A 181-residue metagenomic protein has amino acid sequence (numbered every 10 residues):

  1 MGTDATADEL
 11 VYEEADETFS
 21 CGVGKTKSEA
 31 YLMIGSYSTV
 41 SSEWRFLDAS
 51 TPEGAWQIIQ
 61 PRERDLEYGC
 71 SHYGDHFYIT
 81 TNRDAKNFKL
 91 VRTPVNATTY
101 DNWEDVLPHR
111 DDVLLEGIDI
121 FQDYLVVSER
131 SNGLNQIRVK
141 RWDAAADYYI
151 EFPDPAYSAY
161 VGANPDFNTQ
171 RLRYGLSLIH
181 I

Functional and structural regions predicted by a protein language model:
M1-T3, F46-A49, R92-V95: Beta-propeller blade signature
T3-A15, S50-Q60, T98-P108, A146-I150: Blade-edge beta-strand/turn elements of extracellular beta-propeller and related beta-sheet repeat scaffolds
D16-G35, E63-T80, H109-S128, P155-G175: Conserved beta-propeller blade repeats
K25-S36, V40-E53: Gly/Pro-rich turn-and-neighbor structural signature
V40-F46, A85-R92, G133-V139: Structural motif
A55-D101: Extended hydrophobic/aromatic segments used for targeting, binding, or gating
D84, T98-V127, S131-N132, Q136-D143 (+1 more regions): C-terminal low-complexity, glycine/proline- and small-hydrophobic-enriched intrinsically disordered tails that act as
I179-I181: Conserved small/polar residues in nucleotide/adenosyl-binding loops
